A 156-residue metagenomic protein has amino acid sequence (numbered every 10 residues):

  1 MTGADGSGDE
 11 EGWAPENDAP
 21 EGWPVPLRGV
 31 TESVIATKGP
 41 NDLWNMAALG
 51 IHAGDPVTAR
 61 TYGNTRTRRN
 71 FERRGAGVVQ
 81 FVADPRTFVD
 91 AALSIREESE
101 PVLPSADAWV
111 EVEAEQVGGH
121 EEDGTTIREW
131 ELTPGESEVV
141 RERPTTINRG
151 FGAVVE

Functional and structural regions predicted by a protein language model:
T2-N45, L49-W109, E113-E156: Basic, polyanion-binding surface patches
